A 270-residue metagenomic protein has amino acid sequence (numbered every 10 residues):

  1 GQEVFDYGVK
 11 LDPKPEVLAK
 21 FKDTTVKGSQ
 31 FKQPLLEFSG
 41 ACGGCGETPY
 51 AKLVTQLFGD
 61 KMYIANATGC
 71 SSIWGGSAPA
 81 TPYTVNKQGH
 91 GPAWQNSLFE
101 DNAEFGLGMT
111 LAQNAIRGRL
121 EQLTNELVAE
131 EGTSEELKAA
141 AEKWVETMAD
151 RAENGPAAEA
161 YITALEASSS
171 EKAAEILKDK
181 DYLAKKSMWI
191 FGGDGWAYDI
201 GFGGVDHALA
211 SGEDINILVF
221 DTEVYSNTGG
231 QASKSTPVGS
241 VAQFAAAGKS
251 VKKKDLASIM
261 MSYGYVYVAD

Functional and structural regions predicted by a protein language model:
G1-P15, T68-D101: Terminal amphipathic helices with adjacent charged low-complexity linkers/tails
G1-Q56, Y63, A80-T81, E104-G108: Flanking helices and flexible, charged tails adjoining ferredoxin-like Fe-S electron-transfer domains in multi-subunit
P13-K14, W74-G75, A167, E175-D270: Thiamine diphosphate
G28-Q33, E37-A41, N96-L111, G118-E130 (+2 more regions): Conserved thiamine diphosphate
S39-P79, G192-H207: Conserved phosphate/anionic-ligand binding catalytic regions in large, soluble enzymes, centered on
G46-Y50, L57-F58, N66, A112 (+10 more regions): General structural feature for long, well-ordered alpha-helical segments within catalytic domains of soluble enzymes
T48, L53, L57, K61 (+9 more regions): Generic, well-ordered alpha-helical scaffold segments in large soluble proteins
L98-E171: N-terminal leader/propeptide and maturation segments of large enzyme subunits in energy/redox metabolism and hydrolases
